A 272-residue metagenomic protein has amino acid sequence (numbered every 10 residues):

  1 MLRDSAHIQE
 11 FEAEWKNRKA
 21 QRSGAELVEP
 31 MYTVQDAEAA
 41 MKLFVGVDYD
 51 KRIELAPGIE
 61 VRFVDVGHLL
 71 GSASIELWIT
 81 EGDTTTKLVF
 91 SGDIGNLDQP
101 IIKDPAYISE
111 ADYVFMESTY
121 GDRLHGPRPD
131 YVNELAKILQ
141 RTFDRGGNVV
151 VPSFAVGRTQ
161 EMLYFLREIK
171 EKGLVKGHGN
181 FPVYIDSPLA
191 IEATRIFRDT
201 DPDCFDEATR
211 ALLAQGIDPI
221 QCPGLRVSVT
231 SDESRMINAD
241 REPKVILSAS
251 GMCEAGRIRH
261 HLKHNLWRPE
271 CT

Functional and structural regions predicted by a protein language model:
M1-E161, R167-H178: His/Asp/Glu-rich metal-coordinating catalytic cores of metallo-dependent phosphodiesterases/hydrolases acting on
I138-T272: Hard-cation-handling environments
